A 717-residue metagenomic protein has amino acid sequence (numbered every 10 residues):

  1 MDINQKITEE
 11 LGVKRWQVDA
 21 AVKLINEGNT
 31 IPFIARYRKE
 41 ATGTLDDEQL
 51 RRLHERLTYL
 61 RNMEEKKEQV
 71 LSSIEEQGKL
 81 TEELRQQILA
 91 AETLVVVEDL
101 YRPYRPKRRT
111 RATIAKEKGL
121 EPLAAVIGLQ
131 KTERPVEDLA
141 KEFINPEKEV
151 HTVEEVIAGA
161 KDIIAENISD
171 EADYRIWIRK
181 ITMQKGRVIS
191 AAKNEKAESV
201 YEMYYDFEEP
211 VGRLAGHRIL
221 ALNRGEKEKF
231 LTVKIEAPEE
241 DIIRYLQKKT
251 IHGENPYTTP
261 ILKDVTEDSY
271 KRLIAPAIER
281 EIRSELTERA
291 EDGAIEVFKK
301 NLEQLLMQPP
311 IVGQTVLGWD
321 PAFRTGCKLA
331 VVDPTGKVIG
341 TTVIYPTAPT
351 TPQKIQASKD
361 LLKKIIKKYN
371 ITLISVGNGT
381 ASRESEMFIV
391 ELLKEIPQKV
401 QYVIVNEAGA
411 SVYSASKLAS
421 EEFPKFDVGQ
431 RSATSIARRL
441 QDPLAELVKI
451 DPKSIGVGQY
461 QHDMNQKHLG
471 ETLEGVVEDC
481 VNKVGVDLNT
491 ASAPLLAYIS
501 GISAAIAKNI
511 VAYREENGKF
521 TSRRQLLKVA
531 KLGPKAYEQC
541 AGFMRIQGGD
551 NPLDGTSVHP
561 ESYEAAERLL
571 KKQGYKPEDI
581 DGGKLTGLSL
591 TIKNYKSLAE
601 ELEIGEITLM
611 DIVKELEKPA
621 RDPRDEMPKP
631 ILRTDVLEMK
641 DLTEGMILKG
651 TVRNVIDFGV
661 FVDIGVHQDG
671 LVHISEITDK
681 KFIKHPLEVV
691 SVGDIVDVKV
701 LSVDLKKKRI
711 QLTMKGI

Functional and structural regions predicted by a protein language model:
M1-D19, N26: Generic start-of-chain signal for non-secretory N-termini
I3, E55, R61-K79, L89 (+5 more regions): Long, highly charged, low-complexity intrinsically disordered interaction regions that mediate electrostatic DNA/RNA
K23-N26, P103, I114-E117, A221-G225 (+15 more regions): Replace "in large, NTP-powered and nucleic-acid-processing enzymes" with "in large, NTP-powered factors and other
Y37-K39, P238, P321, P334-T335 (+10 more regions): Short, ordered loop/turn segments at secondary-structure junctions
Q49-R51, Y59, M63-S73, Q77-G318 (+1 more regions): Duplex nucleic acid-engaging cores and interfaces of nucleic-acid transaction enzymes
S73, Q87, E98-L100, G225-P238 (+4 more regions): Structured, non-catalytic alpha/beta "coupling" segments that mediate domain-domain communication and provide generic
K180-R187, W319-F323, T380-E384, V405-V412 (+5 more regions): A glycine-rich phosphate-binding loop feature that marks nucleotide/adenosyl-phosphate handling sites
G549-D550, D554-I717: Single-stranded RNA-binding regions, centering on S1/OB-family and related RNA-binding modules
